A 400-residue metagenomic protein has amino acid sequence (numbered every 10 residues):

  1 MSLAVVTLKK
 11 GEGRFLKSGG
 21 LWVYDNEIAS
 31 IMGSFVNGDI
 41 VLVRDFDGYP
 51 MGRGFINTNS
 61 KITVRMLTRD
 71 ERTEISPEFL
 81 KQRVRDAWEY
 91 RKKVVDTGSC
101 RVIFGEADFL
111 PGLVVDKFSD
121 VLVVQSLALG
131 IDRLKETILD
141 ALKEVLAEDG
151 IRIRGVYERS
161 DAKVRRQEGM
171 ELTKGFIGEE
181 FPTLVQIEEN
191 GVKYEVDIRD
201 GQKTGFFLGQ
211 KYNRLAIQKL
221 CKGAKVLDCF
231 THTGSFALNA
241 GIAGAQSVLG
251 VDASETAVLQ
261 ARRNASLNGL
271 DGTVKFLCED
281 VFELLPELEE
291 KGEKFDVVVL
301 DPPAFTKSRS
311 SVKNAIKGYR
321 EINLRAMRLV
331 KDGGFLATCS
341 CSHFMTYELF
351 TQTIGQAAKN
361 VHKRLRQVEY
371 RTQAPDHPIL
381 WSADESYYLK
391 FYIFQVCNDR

Functional and structural regions predicted by a protein language model:
M1-S119: Non-catalytic accessory regions of SAM-dependent methyltransferases
I103-D116, K135-F206: Non-catalytic substrate-recognition/targeting regions of SAM-dependent transferases
G223-H232: Conserved class I S-adenosyl-L-methionine
T233-Q246: Conserved SAM-binding loop of SAM-dependent methyltransferases across substrates and taxa, primarily the Class I
S247-D252: Conserved SAM-binding motif I beta-strand of class I
T256-V299: S-adenosyl-L-methionine
F295-R325: Mobile active-site "lid"/loop adjacent to the S-adenosyl-L-methionine
E321, F335-R400: C-terminal catalytic and target-recognition region of SAM-dependent MTase-like enzymes, primarily methyltransferases
